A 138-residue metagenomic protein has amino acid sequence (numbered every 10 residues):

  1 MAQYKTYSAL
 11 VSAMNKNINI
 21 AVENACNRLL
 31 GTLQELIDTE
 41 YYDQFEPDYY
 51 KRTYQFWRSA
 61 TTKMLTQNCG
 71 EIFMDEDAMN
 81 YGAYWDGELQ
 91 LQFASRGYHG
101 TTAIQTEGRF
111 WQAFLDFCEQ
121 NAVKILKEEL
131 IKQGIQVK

Functional and structural regions predicted by a protein language model:
M1-F73, L89-K138: Short, Lys/Arg-rich flexible segments
F73-Y81: Secondary-structure transition/turn motif
Y81-Q90: A short, structured beta-strand/loop element
